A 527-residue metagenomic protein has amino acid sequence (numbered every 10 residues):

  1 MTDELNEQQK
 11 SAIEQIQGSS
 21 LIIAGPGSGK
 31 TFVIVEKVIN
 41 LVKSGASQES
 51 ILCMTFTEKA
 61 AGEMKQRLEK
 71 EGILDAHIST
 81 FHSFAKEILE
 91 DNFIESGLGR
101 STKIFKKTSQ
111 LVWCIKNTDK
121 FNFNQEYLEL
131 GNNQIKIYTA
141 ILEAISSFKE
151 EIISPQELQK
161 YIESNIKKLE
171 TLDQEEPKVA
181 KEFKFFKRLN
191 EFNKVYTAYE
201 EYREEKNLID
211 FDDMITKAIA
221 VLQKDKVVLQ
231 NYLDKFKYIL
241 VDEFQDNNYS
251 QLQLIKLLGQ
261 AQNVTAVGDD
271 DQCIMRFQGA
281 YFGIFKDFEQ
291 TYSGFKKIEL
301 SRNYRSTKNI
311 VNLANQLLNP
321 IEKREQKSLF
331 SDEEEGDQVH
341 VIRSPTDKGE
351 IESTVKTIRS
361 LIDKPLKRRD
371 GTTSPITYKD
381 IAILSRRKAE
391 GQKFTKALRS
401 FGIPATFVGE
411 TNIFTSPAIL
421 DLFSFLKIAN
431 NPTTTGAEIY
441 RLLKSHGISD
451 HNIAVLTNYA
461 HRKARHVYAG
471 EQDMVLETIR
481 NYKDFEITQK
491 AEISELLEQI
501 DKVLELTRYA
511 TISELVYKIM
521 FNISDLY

Functional and structural regions predicted by a protein language model:
M1-Q66, D234, L240-V241, Q245-Y440: Conserved motor-region signature of P-loop NTPase helicases/translocases
N6, M54, K103-K107, G131-Y138 (+9 more regions): Conserved phosphate/pyrophosphate-binding and hydrolysis machinery centered on Walker-type P-loop NTPases, extending
N40-T216, D234, Q262, F401 (+2 more regions): A basic/glycine-biased coupling hinge at the interface between accessory DNA-binding modules
F84, E334-G336, P375-A510, L526: ATPase/helicase motor core of nucleic-acid motors
Q110-I115, V355, G436, Y440 (+1 more regions): An amphipathic alpha-helix signature
E150-Q159, L317-K327, K463-G470, Y509-I512: Proline-centered turn/helix-capping motifs that create local helix->coil transitions or kinks
L189-F192, L515-Y527: Low-complexity, acidic/Ser/Thr- and charged residue-rich accessory regions of DNA metabolism proteins
I219-L233: Conserved helix/coil segment N-terminal to the catalytic DExD/H
